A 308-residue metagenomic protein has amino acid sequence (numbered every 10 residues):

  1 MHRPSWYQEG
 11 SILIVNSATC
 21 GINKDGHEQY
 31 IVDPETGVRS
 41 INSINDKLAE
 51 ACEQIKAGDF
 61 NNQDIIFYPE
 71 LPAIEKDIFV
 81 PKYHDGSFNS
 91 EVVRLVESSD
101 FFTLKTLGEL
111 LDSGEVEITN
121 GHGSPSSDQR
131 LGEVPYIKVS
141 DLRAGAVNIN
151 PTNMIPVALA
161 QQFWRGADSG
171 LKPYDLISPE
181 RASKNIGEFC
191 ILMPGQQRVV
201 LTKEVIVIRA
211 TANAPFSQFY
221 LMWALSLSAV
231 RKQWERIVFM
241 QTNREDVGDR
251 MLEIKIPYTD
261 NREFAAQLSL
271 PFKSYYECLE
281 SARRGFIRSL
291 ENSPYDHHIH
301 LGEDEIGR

Functional and structural regions predicted by a protein language model:
M1-K255, D260-R308: Accessory (non-catalytic) regions of SAM-dependent nucleic-acid methyltransferases and partner specificity/recognition
